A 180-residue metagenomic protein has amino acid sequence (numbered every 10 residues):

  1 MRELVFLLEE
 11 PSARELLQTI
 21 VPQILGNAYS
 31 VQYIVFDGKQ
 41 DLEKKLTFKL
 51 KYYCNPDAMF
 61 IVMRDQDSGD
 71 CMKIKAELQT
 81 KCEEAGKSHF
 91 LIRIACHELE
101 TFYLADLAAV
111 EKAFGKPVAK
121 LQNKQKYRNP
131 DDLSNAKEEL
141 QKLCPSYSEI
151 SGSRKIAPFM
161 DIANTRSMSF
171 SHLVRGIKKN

Functional and structural regions predicted by a protein language model:
M1-L4, R14-V35, Q40-M59, R64-N180: C-terminal accessory helical subdomains adjacent to catalytic cores in phosphodiester- and nucleotide-handling enzymes
E9-E10: Helix N-cap/beta->alpha junction signal
